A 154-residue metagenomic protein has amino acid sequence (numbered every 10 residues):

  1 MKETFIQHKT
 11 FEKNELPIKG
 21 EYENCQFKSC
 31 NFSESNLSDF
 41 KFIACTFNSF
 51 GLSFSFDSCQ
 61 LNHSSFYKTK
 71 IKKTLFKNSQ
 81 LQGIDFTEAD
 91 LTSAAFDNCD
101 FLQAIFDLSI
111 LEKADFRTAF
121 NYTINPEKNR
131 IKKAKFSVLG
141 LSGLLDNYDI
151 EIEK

Functional and structural regions predicted by a protein language model:
M1-K154: Tandem repeat scaffolds
